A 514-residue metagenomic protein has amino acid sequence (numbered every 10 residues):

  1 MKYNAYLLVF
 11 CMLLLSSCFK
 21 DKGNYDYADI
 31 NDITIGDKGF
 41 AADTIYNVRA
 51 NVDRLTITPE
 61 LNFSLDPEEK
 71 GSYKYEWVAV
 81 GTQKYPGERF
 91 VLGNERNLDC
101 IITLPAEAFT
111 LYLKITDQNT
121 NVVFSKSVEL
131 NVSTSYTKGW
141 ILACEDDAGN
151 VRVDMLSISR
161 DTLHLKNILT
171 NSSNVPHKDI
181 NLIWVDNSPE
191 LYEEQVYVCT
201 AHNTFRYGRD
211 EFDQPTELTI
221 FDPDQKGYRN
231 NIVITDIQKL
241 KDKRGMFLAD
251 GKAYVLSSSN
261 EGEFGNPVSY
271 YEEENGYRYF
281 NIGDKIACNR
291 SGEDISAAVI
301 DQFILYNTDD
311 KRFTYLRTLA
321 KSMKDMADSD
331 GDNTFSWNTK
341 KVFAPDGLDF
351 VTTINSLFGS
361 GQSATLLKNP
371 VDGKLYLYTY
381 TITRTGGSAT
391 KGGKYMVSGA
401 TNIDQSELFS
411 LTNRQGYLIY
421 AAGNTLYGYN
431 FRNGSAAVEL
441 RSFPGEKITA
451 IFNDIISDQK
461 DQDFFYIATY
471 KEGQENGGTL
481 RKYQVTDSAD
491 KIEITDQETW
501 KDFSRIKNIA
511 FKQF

Functional and structural regions predicted by a protein language model:
K2-V9: Sec-dependent signal peptide recognition, specifically the positively charged N-region followed immediately by
L14-S17: C-terminal motif of bacterial Sec signal peptides marking the signal peptidase cleavage site
F19-N167, S457-Q462, T469-F514: Acidic/polar, low-complexity intrinsically disordered N-terminal segments immediately downstream of a Sec signal
Y136-I141, E193-V196, Q362-T365, Q415-L418 (+1 more regions): Entry beta-strands of beta-propeller and related beta-repeat scaffolds
E145-N150, N203-F205, D310-K311, D372 (+2 more regions): Short glycine/acidic-enriched loop and turn motifs that connect beta-strands
V153, L182-I183, P189, S406-L411 (+3 more regions): Hydrophobic core register within WD40 beta-propeller blades
L163, I168-S172, L182, L191-F409 (+5 more regions): Preference for solvent-exposed, low-hydrophobicity sequence contexts
A400-E472: Loop/turn-rich, solvent-exposed surfaces of beta-rich toroidal or solenoidal domains
